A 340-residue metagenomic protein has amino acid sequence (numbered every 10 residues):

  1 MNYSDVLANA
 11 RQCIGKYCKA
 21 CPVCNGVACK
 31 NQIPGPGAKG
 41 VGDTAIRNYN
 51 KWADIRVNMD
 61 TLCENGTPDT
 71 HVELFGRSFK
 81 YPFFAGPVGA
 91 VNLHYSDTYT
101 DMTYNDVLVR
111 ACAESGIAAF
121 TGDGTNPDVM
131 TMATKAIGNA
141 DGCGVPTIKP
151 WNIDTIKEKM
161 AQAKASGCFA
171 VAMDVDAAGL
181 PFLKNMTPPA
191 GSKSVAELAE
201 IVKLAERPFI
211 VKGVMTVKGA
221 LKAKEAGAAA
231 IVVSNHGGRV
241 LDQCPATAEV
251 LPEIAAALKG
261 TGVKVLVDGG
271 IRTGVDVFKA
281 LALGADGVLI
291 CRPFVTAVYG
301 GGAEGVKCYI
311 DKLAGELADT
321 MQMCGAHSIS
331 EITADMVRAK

Functional and structural regions predicted by a protein language model:
M1-V27, G219, G238-T261, I271-K340: Conserved active-site-proximal phosphate/metal-binding subdomains
N2-K80, I332: An N-cap/entry alpha-helix motif that binds or orients negatively charged groups
Y49-M59, C112, G116, K164-G167 (+4 more regions): Structural signal for hydrophobic packing residues in well-ordered secondary-structure cores of soluble enzyme domains
K80-G89: Outer membrane beta-barrel
A90-T98: N-terminal binding-site loop/beta-alpha segment at the start of enzyme catalytic domains that lines or forms
A90-V91, D123-D128, D176: Short glycine-enriched loops at secondary-structure junctions
Y99, V109-R110, G138-N139, W151-V267 (+1 more regions): Alpha/beta enzyme core
T103-N152: A gly/proline- and charged-residue-enriched helix-loop-helix capping module
